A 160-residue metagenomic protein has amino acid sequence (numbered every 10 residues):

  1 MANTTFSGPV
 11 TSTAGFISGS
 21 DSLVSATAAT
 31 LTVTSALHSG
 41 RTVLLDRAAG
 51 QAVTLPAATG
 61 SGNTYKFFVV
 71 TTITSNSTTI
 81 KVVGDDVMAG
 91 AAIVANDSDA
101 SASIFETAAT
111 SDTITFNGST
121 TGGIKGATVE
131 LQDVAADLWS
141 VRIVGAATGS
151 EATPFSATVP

Functional and structural regions predicted by a protein language model:
N3-I104, Q132-P160: Exposed extracellular interaction/assembly regions and N-terminal maturation sites
A102-A127: Structured beta-strand segments within beta-sheet-rich domains
